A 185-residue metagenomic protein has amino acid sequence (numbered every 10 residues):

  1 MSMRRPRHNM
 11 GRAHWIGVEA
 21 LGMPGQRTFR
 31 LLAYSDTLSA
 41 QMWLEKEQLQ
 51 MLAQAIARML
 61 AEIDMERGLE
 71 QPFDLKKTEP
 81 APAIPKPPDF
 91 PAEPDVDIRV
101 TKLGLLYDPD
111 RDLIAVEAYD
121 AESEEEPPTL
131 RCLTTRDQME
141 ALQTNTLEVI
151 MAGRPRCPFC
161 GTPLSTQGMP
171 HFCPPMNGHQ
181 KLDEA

Functional and structural regions predicted by a protein language model:
M1-F29, L75-L130: Intrinsic, low-complexity N-terminal interaction/targeting segments
S2-E62, E66: The feature marks the first
R27-A33, L52, I56, I114-A118 (+3 more regions): Short, structured motif recognition centered on aromatic/hydrophobic residues
S39-Q41, M51, R58-P85, E122-E125: N-terminal pre-domain and mature-chain start segments
M42, A118-P170: Mixed-charge, glycine-accented linear interaction segment located at domain edges/termini
A57-G68, M151-R156, T162: Pleckstrin homology
T162, P175-G178: Short Cys/His-rich local motifs and their 1-3 flanking residues in nucleic-acid-associated proteins and small
G168-M176, A185: Short cysteine/histidine-rich zinc-coordinating motifs and their immediately flanking basic loops
